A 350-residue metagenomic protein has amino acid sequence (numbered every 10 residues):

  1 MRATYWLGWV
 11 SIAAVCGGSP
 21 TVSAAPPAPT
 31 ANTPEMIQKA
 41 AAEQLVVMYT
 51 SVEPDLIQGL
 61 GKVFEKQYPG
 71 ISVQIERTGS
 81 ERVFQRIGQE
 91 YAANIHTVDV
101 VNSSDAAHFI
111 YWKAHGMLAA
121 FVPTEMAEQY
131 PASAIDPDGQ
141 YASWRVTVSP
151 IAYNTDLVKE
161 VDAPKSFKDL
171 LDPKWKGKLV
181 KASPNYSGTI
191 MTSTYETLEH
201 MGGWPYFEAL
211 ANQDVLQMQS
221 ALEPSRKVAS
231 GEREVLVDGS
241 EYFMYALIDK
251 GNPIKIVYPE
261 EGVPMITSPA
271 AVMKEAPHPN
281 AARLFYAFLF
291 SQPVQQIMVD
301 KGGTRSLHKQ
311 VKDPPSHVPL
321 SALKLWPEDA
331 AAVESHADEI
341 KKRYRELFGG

Functional and structural regions predicted by a protein language model:
T30-A41, L45-S72, I151: Short, polar/charged alpha-helical segment
T50-G61, V73-Y91, H96-E232: Extracytoplasmic ligand-binding site segments that recognize negatively charged/polar headgroups
A107-Y111, E234-P253, G302: A ligand-binding cleft/hinge motif common to bilobed small-molecule-binding domains
L118-E125, G139-A142, K168-L171, I248-P264 (+1 more regions): Short beta-strand->loop
V146-T147, F207-A211, Q217-M218, K250-A276 (+1 more regions): Periplasmic-binding protein-like
P150-L157, T194-E196, I266-H278, I297-M298: A bilobed periplasmic-binding-protein/Venus flytrap-type ligand-binding module shared by bacterial periplasmic
W175-P184, F288-K312: Periplasmic-binding protein-like
P314-G350: Extracellular/periplasmic bilobal clamshell ligand-binding domains
